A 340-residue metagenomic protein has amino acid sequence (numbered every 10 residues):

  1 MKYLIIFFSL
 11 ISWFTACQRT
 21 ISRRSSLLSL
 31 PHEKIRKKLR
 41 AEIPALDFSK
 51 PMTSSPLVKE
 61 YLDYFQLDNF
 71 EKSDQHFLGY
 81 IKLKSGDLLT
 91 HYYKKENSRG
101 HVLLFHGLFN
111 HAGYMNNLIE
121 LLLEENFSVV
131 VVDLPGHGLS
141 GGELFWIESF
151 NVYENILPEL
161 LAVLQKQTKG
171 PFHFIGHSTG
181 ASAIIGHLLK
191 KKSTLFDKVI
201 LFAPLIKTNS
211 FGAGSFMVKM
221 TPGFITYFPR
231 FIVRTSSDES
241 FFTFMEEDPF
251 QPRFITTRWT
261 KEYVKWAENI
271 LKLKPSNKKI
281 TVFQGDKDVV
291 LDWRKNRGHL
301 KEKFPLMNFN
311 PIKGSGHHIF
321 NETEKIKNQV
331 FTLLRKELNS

Functional and structural regions predicted by a protein language model:
C17-K82, L88-Y93: An N-terminal hydrophobic leader/cap segment in hydrolases
R99-G107: Short beta-strand element of the alpha/beta-hydrolase
L108-A112, H137-T168: Catalytic nucleophile-loop/oxyanion-hole region of alpha/beta-hydrolase and closely related hydrolase-like folds
I119-G142: Conserved alpha/beta-hydrolase
H173-W259: Alpha/beta-hydrolase-fold enzymes
S276, V282-Q284, D288: Short beta-strand/loop motif that positions the catalytic acidic residue of the alpha/beta-hydrolase fold
K278, D292-K301: Short alpha-helix in the alpha/beta-hydrolase fold that links the catalytic acid
S315-K327: Catalytic histidine-centered segment of alpha/beta-hydrolase-like enzymes
